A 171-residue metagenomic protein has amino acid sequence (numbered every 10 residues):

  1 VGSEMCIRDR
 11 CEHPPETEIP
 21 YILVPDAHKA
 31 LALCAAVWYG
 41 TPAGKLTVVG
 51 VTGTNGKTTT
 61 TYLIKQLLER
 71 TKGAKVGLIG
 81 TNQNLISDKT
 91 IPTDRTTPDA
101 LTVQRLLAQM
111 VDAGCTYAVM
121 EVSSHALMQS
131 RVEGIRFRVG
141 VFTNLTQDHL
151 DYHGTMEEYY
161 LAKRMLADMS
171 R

Functional and structural regions predicted by a protein language model:
G2-C6: Short, small-residue-biased leader/transition segments that mark boundaries at the very start of proteins
D9, Y21, G140-F142: Short, well-ordered beta-strand core segments
D9-T17, G80-Q83: Short, polar loop motifs at secondary-structure junctions
P14, D26-A27, T54: Beta-hairpin (beta-strand-turn-beta-strand) motif
T17-I19, G114: A short helix-to-beta-strand connector/capping loop
I19-L31: N-terminal pre-Walker A segment at the start of P-loop NTPase domains
A30-R171: Phosphate-binding loop of NTP-binding sites
